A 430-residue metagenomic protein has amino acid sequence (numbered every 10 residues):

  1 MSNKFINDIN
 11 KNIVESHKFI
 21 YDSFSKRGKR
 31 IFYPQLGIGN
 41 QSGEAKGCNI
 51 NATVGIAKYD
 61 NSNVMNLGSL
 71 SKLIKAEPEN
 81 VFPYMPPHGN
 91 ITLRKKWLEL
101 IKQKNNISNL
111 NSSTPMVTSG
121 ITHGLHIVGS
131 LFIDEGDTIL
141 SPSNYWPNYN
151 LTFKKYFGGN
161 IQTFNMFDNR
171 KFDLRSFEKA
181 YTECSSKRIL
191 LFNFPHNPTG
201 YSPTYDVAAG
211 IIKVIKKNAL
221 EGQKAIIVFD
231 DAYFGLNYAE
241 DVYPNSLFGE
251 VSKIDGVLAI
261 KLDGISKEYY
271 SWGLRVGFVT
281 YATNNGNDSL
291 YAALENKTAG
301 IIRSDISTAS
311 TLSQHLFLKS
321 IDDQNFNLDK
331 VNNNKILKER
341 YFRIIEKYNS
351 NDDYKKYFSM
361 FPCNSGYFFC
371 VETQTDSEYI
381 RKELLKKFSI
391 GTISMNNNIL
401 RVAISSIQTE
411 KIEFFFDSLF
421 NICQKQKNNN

Functional and structural regions predicted by a protein language model:
S2, E99, Y379-N430: PLP-dependent enzyme catalytic core of the Aspartate aminotransferase-like
N3-N7, K26-S119, N430: N-terminal small-domain helix-loop-helix segment of the aminotransferase-like
I6-I13, S252-K335: Conserved core segment of the aminotransferase class I/II
N49-N51, P86, L262, F358-N364 (+1 more regions): Short beta-strand
G55-D60, T122, W146-P147, P195-P198 (+8 more regions): Short, solvent-exposed loop/turn segments at secondary-structure junctions
P78-I227, F234-I254, E410, D417: Conserved core of the PLP fold type I
T280, C370-E372, A403-S405: Short hydrophobic/aromatic beta-strand micro-patches that form the beta-sheet surface supporting nucleotide- or nucleic
L318, K330-I345, K356-E372, N397-N398: Conserved glycine-rich beta-strand-loop-beta hairpin in the small C-terminal domain of fold type I
